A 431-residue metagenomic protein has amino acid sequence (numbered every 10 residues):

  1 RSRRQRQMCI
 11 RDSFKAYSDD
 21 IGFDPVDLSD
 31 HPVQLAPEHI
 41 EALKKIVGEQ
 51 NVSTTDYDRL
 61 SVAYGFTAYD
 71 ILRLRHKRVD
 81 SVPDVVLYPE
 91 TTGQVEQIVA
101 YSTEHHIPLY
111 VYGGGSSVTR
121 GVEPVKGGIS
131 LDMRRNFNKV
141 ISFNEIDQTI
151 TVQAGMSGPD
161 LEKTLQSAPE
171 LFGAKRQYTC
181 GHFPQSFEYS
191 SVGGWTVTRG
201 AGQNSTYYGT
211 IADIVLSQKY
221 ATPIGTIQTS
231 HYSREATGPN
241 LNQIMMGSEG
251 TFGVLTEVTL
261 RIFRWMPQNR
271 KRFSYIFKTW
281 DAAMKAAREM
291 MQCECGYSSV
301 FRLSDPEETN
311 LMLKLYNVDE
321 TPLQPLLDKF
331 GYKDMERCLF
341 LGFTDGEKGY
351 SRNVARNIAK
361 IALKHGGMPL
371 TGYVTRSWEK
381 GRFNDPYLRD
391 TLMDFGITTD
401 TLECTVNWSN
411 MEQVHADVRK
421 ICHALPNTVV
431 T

Functional and structural regions predicted by a protein language model:
R1-R6, I10: Single conserved hydrophobic/aromatic residue that forms the stacking wall/gate of nucleotide- or nucleobase-binding
R11, G22-L60, Y64-G65: Low-complexity, highly charged intrinsically disordered N-terminal segments that act as targeting/localization
R11-A16, E49-L72, M284-T431: C-terminal substrate-recognition/cap domain of FAD-linked oxidoreductases
P32, H76-L109, G202, T226 (+5 more regions): Soluble FAD-dependent oxygen oxidases
L35-E38, T54-N136: Glycine-rich N-terminal segment of FAD-binding domains in flavoprotein oxidoreductases, spanning the beta-loop-helix
L131, R135, L216-Y220, Q243-G247 (+3 more regions): Short beta-strand elements
K139-R302: FAD-binding subdomain of flavoenzyme oxidoreductases
